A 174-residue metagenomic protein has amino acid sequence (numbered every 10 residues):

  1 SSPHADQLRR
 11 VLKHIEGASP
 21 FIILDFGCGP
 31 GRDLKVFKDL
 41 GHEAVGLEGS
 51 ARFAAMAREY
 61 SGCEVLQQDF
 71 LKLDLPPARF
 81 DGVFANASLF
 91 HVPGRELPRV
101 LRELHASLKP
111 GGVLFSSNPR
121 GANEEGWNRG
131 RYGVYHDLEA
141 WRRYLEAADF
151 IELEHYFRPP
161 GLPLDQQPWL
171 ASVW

Functional and structural regions predicted by a protein language model:
S2-S19: Conserved alpha-helix/loop element of class I SAM-dependent methyltransferases that forms part of the SAM/SAH-binding
L24, P30-K72: Class I SAM-dependent methyltransferase SAM/SAH-binding core
L71-V83: A short acidic, Gly/Pro-enriched loop at the edge of an enzyme's catalytic core that lines a small-molecule cofactor
G82-E96: A short SAM/SAH-binding and catalytic strip from SAM-dependent methyltransferases
P98-P110: A short glycine-rich, Lys/Arg-flanked "PGG" loop and its adjoining helix->strand segment in the class I
G111-N118: Conserved beta-strand signature within the Rossmann-like core of class I S-adenosyl-L-methionine
E124-A140: Acceptor-substrate binding/catalytic loop of class I
F150-G161: Conserved S-adenosyl-L-methionine
